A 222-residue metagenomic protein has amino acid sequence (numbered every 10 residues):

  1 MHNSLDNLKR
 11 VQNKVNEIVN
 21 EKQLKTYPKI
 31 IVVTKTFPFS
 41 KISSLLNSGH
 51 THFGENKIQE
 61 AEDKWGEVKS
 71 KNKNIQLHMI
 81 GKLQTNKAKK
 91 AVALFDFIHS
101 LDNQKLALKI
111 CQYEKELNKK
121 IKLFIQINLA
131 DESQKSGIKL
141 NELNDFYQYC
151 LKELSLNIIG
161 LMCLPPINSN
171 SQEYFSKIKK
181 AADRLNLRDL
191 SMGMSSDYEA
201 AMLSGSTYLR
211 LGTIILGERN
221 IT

Functional and structural regions predicted by a protein language model:
M1-D189, M194-S196, M202-S204, R219: Conserved alpha/beta-domain cores
M202-T222: Short, basic/aromatic-enriched C-terminal tail that caps enzymatic domains
